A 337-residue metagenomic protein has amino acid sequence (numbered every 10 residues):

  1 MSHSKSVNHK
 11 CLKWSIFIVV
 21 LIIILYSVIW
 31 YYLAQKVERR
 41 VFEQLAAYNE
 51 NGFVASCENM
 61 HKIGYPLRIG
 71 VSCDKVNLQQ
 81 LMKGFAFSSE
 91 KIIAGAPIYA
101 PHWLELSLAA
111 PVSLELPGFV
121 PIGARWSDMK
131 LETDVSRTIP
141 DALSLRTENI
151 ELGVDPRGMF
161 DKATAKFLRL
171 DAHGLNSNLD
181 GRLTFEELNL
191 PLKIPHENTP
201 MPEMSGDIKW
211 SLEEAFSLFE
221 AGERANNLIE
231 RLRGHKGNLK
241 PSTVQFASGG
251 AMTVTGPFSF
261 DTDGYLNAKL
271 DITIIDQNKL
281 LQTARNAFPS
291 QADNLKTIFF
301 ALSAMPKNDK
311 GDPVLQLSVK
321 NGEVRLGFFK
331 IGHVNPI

Functional and structural regions predicted by a protein language model:
S2-F17, E58-N59, N227-G234, N238 (+3 more regions): Extended terminal
K13-W30: Hydrophobic membrane-insertion alpha-helices, especially the h-region of bacterial N-terminal signal peptides
Y32, F216-E220, S290: Alpha-helix boundary/N-cap detector
Y32-E50: Alpha-helical transmembrane signal-anchor/signal-peptide segments
E50-N178, L188, S242, V254: N-terminal beta-strand/beta-hairpin edge segment
I150-G153, E186-L192, I272-I275: Short, solvent-exposed aromatic-acidic interface loops
P156-A247: Acidic, serine/threonine- and glycine-rich low-complexity intrinsically disordered segments that serve as flexible
R182, T253, N267-D271: Residue-level detector of the transmembrane beta-barrel scaffold of outer-membrane proteins
